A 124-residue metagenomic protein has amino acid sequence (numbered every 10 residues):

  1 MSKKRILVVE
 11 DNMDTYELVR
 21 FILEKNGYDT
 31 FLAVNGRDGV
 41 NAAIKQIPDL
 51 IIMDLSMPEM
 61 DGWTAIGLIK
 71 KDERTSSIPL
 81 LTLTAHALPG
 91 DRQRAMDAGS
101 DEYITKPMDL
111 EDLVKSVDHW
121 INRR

Functional and structural regions predicted by a protein language model:
E10: Conserved acidic carboxylate
E17-K25: Charged docking surfaces used in two-component/phosphorelay signaling
G27-V34, A42: Short hydrophobic/Thr-rich beta-strand motif most characteristic of the beta2 strand and flanking loop of CheY-like
Q46-I52: Active-site beta3 strand of CheY-like receiver
D54, T84: Active-site residues of response regulator receiver
M57: Receiver (REC) domain active-site loop signature in two-component systems and cognate sites in sensor histidine kinases
M108-V117: C-terminal output helix
